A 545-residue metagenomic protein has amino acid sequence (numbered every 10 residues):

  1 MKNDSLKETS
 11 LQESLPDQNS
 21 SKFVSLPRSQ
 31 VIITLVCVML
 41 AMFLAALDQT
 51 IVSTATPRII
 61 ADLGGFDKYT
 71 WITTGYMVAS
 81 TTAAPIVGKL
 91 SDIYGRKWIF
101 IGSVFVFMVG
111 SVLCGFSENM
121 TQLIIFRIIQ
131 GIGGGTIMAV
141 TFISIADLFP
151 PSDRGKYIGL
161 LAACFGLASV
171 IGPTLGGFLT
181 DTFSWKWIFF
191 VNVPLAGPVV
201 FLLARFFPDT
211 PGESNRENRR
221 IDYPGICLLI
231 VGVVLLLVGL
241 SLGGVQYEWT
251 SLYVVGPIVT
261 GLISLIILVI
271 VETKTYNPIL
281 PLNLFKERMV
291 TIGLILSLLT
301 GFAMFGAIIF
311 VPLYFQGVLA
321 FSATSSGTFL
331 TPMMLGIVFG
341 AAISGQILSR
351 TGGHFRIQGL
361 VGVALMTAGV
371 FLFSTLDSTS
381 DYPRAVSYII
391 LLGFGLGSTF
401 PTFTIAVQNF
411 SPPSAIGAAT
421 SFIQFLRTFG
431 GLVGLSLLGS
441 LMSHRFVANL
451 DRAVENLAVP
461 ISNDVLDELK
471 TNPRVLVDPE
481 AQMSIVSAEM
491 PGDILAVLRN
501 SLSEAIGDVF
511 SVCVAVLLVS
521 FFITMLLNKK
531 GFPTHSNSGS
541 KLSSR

Functional and structural regions predicted by a protein language model:
K2-L40, T471-R545: Transmembrane-helix exit segments and adjacent C-terminal regions of multi-pass membrane proteins
L11-F206, G353, G359, S374: Transmembrane-helix bundle of Major Facilitator Superfamily
Q30-A83, Q122, C164, S184 (+6 more regions): Transmembrane core module of solute transporters
I59-I60, L90-S91, L175-F183, L240 (+4 more regions): Interfacial helix-cap and linker-helix signal at transmembrane-aqueous boundaries of multi-pass secondary transporters
I171-P173, A307, L319, L330 (+3 more regions): Small-residue-rich alpha-helical segments with characteristic i,i+4
D181-V193, L242-V254, S322, H354 (+1 more regions): A membrane-interface helix-boundary motif in multi-pass transporters
V193-G212, I230-L242, T260-K274, S520-N528: C-terminal membrane-cytosol helix-exit motif in multi-pass small-molecule transporters
F201-R219, I270-I279, S378, H444 (+2 more regions): Helix-loop junctions on the cytosolic side of multi-pass membrane transporters, especially the intracellular loop
